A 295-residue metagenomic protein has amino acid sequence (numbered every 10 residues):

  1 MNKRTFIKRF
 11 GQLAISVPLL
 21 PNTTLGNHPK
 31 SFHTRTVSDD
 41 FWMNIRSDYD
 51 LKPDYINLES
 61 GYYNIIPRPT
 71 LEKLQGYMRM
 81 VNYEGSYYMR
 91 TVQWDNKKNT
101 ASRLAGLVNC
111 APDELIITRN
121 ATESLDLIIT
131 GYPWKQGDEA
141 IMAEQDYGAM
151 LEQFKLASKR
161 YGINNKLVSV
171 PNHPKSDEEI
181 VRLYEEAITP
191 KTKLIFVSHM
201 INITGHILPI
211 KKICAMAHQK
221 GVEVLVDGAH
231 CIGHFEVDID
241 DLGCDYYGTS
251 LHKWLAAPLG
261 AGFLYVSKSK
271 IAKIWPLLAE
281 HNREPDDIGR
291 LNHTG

Functional and structural regions predicted by a protein language model:
N2-G295: Pyridoxal 5′-phosphate
